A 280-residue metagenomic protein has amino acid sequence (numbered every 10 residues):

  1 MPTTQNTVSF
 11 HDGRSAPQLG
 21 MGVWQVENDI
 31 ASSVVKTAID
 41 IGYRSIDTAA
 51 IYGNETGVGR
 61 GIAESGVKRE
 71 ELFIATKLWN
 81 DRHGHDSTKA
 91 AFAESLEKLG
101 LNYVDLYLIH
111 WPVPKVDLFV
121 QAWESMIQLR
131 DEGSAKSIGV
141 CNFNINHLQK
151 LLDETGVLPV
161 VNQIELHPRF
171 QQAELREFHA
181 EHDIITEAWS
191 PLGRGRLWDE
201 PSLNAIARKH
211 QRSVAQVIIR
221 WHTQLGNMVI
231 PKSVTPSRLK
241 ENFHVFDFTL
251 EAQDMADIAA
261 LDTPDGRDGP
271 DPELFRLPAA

Functional and structural regions predicted by a protein language model:
M1-L72, S125, P278-A280: N-terminal binding-site loop/beta-alpha segment at the start of enzyme catalytic domains that lines or forms
Q5, V35, E55, G59-I62 (+6 more regions): Generic structural signal for well-ordered alpha-helices, preferentially at hydrophobic/aromatic core positions
H11, T88-I109, Q128-E132, D153-E154: CE4/NodB-like, metal-dependent polysaccharide N-deacetylase domain that modifies extracellular/periplasmic N-acetylated
V26-A38, G84-L99, N146-Q149, F170-Q171: Short, acidic/polar
V26-D29, D47-G57, D81-D86, P114-D117 (+2 more regions): Acidic-and-aromatic substrate-binding clefts and catalytic sites of carbohydrate-active enzymes
S45, Y103-L106, S137, V161: Residues at the N-termini of beta-strands
R69-R82, D105-P112, L166: A short, structured active-site edge motif that brings together acidic residues
P112-A280: Beta/alpha (TIM)-barrel catalytic core signal, keyed to glycine-rich beta->alpha loops juxtaposed to Asp/Glu that bind
